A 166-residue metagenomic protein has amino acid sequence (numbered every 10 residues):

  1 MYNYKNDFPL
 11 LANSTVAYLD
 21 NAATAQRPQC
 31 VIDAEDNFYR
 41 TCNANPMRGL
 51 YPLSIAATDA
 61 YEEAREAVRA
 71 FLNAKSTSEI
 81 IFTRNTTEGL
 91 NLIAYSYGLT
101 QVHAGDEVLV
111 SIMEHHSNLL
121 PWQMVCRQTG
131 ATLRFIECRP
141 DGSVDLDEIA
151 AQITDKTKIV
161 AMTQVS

Functional and structural regions predicted by a protein language model:
M1-S166: Pyridoxal 5′-phosphate
